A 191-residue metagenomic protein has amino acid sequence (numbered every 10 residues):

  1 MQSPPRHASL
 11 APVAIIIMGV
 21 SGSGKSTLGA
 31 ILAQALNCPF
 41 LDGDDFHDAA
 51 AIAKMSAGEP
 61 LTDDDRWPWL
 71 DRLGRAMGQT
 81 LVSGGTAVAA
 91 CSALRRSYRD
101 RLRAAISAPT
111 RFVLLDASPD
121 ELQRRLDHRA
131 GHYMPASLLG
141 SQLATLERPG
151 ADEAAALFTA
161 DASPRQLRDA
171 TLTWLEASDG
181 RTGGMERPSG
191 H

Functional and structural regions predicted by a protein language model:
M1-V13: Extreme N-terminal, non-catalytic leader segments that precede Walker-type/kinase nucleotide-binding cores
I17: Hydrophobic anchor at the beta1->P-loop junction of P-loop NTPases
V20: P-loop (Walker A) phosphate-binding loop of NTP-binding proteins
K25: Conserved lysine of the Walker
A30-L73: Conserved substrate/cofactor phosphate-moiety recognition/catalytic segment in nucleotide-dependent phosphotransferases
S83-A87, R111: Loop/turn-to-beta-strand initiation segments
I106-R125: Conserved phosphate-donor/acceptor-positioning beta-strand/loop module used by diverse small-molecule
H128-L172: Small-molecule kinase domains that catalyze NTP-dependent phosphoryl transfer to phosphate-bearing small molecules
